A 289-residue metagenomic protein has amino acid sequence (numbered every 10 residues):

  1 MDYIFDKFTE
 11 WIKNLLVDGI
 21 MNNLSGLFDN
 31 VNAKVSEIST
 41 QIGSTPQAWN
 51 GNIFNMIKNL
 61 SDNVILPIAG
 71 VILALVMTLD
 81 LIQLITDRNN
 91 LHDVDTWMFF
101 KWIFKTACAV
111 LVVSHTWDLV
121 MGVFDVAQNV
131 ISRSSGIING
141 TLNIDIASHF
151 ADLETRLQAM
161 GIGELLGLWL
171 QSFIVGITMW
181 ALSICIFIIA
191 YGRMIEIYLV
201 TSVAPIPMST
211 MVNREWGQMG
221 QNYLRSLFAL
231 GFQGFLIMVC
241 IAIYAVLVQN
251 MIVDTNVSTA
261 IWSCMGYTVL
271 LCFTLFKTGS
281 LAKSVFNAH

Functional and structural regions predicted by a protein language model:
M1-I72, R88-W97, A107-T178, G217 (+3 more regions): Gly/Ser-rich, low-complexity
P67-L79, I197: Hydrophobic alpha-helical transmembrane segments
A74-T78, W180, T201, T274: Hydrophobic alpha-helical transmembrane segments of multipass integral membrane proteins
L75, V120, F124-A127, C185-I188 (+3 more regions): Membrane-embedded alpha-helices of multi-pass transport/permease systems
L81-V94, S183-F187, R214-W216: Membrane-water interface regions at transmembrane-helix termini and the short interhelical loops of multi-pass membrane
V175, M179-M211, R225-L247: Alpha-helical transmembrane segments of helical membrane proteins, especially in multi-pass transport, channel
